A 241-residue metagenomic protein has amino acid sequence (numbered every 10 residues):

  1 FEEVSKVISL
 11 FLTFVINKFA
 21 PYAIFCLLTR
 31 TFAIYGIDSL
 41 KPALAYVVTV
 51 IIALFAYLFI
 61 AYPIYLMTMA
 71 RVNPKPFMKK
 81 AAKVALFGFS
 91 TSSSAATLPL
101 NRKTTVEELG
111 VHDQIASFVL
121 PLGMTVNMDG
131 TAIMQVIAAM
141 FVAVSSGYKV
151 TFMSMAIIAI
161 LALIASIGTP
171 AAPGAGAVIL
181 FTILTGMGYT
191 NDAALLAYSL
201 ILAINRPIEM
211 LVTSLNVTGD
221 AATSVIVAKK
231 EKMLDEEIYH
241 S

Functional and structural regions predicted by a protein language model:
F1-P76, E237-S241: Signature of multi-pass transmembrane helix bundles
F1-V15, L40-V47, F77-A81, A85 (+5 more regions): Hydrophobic alpha-helical segments of integral membrane proteins, encompassing both true transmembrane helices
I8-S9, S94, V119, A171 (+1 more regions): Buried hydrophobic positions in well-ordered alpha/beta secondary-structure cores of metabolic enzymes
L12-N17, A53, A70-F77, L109-A116 (+2 more regions): Membrane-interfacial loop-to-helix junctions in multi-pass transporters
K18-Y22, L54-P63, M67, S92-A96 (+6 more regions): Transmembrane alpha-helical segments of multi-pass membrane transport proteins and ion-pumping complexes
L44-A61, K80-A85, A156-T169, I179-L184: Small-residue-enriched core segments of transmembrane alpha-helices in multipass membrane transport and channel
L86-S166, E236-I238: Helix-loop-helix junctions within the multi-pass membrane cores of secondary transporters/permeases
V136-S241: Transmembrane alpha-helical segments and their short flanking loops that form helix-hairpins/helix-helix interfaces
